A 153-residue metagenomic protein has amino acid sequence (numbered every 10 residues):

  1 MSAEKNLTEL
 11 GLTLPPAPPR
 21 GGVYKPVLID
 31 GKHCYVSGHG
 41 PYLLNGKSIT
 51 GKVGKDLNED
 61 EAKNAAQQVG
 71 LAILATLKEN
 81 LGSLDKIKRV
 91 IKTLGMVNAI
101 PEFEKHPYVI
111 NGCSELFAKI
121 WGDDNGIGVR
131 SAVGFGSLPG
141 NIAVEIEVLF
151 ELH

Functional and structural regions predicted by a protein language model:
M1-H153: Short, polar/acidic, helix-capping and beta-turn segments at strand->helix junctions that line the mouths
